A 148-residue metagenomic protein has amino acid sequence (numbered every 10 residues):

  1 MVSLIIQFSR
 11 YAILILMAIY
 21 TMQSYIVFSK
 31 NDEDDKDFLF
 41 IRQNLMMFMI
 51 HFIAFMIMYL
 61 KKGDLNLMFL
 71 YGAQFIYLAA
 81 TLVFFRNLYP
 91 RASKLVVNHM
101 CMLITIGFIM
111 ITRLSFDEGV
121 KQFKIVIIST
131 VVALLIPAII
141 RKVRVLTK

Functional and structural regions predicted by a protein language model:
M1-K148: A structural signal for hydrophobic alpha-helical transmembrane segments in multi-pass membrane proteins
